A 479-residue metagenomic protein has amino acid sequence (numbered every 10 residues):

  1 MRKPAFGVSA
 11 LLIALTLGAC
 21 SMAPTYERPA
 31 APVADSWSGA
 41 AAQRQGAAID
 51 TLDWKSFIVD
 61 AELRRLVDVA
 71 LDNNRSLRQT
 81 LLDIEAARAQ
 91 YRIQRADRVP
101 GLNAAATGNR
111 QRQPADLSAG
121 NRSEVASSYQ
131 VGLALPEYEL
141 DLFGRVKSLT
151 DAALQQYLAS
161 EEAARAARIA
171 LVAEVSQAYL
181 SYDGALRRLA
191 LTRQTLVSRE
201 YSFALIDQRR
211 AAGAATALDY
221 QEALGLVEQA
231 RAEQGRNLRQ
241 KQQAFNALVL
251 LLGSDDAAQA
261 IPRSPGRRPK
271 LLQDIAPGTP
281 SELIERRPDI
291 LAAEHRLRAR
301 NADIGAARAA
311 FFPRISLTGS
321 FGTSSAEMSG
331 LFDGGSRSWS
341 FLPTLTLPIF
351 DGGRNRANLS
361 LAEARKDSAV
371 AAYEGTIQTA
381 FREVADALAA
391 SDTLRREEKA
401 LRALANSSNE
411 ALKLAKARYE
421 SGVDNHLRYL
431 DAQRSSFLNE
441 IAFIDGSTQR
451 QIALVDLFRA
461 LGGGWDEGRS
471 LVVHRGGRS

Functional and structural regions predicted by a protein language model:
R2-L12, T16-D72, T150, L154 (+5 more regions): Terminal intrinsically disordered/low-complexity segments used for targeting and assembly
S21-E174, R314-G319, S340-L342, I349-L359: Short flexible linkers and secondary-structure junctions
R78-Q79, R95, L140-R168, Q194 (+7 more regions): Sec/SRP-type N-terminal targeting helices
N109-Q113, A244, G322-A326: Structural signature of outer-membrane beta-barrel domains
G120-E124, G266, D333-R337: Flexible, surface-exposed loop regions and adjacent strand-edge segments of Gram-negative outer-membrane beta-barrel
V146, E161-T279, A390, L414-A417 (+1 more regions): Periplasmic alpha-helical coiled-coil/stalk elements that build and connect Gram-negative outer-membrane
R210-A214, Y419-V423, A460-G464: A short glycine-centered flexible hinge/capping loop motif at secondary-structure junctions
T216-L218, V423-D445: Short terminal targeting/anchoring segments
